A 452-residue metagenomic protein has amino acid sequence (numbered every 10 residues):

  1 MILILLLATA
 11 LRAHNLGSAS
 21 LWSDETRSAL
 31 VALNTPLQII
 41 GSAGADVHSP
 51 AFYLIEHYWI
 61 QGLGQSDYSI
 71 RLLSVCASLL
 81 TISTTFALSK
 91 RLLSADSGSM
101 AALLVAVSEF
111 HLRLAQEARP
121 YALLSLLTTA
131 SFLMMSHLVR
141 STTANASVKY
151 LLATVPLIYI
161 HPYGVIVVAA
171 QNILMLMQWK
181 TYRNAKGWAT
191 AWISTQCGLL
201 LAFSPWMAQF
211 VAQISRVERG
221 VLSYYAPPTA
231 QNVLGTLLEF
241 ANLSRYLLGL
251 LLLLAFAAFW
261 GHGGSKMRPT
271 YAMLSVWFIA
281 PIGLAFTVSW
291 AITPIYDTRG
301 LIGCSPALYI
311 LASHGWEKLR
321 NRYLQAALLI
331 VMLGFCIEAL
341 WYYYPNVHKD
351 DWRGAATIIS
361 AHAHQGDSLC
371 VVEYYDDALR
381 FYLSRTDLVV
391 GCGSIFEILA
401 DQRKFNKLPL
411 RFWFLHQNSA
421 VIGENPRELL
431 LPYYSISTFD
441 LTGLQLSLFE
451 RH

Functional and structural regions predicted by a protein language model:
M1-H452: Terminal, non-globular segments
